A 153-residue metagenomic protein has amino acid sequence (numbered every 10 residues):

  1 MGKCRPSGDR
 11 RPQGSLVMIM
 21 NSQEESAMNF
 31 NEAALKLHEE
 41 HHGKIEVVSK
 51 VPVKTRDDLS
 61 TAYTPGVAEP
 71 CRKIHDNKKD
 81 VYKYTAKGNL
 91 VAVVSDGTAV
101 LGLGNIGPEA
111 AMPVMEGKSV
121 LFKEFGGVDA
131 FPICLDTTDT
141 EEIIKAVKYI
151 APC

Functional and structural regions predicted by a protein language model:
R10, G14-S15: Short, low-complexity intrinsically disordered segments enriched in A/P/G/S/L with frequent Arg, especially at protein
V17-I19, A27: Residue-level detector of intrinsically disordered terminal segments
E25-C153: N-terminal ligand-binding/catalytic initiation module
